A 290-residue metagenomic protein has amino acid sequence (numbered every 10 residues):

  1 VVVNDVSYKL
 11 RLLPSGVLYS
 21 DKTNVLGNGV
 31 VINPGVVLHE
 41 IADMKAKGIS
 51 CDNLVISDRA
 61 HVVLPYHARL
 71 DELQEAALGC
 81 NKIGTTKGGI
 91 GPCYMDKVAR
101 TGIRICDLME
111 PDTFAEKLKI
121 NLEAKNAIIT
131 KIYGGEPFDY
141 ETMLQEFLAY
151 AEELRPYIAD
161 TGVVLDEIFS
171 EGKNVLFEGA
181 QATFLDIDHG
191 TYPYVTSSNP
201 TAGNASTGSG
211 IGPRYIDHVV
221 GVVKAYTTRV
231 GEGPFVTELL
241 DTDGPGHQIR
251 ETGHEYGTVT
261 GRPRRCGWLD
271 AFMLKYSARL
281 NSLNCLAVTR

Functional and structural regions predicted by a protein language model:
V1-R290: Non-transmembrane, aqueous-exposed alpha-helical and coiled segments at domain scale
